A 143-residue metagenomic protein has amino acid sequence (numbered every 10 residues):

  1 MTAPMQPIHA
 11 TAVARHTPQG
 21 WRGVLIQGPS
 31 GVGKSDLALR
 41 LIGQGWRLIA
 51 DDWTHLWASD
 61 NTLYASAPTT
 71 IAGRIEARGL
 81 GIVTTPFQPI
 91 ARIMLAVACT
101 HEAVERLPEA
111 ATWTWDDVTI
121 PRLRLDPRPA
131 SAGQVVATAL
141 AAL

Functional and structural regions predicted by a protein language model:
M1-R22, Q27, S59, L143: Extreme N-terminal, non-catalytic leader segments that precede Walker-type/kinase nucleotide-binding cores
P4-Q6, I49, R106: Short solvent-exposed loop/turn micro-motifs enriched in small/polar/acidic residues
A10-A12, W53, A110: Short, acidic/polar N-cap/turn motifs at the starts of alpha helices
H16-R22, G43, R47-H101: Conserved nucleotide-sensing/catalytic segment adjacent to the nucleotide-binding pocket in NTP-handling enzymes
P18-I42: Glycine-rich phosphate-binding P-loop
L25, I49, R124: Short, conserved beta-strand segments within well-ordered enzyme catalytic domains that often line or immediately flank
K34-D36, I82-T84, A110: A generic local structural motif
P89-L143: Conserved NTP phosphate-binding and transfer environment spanning the P-loop NTPase/kinase superfamily
